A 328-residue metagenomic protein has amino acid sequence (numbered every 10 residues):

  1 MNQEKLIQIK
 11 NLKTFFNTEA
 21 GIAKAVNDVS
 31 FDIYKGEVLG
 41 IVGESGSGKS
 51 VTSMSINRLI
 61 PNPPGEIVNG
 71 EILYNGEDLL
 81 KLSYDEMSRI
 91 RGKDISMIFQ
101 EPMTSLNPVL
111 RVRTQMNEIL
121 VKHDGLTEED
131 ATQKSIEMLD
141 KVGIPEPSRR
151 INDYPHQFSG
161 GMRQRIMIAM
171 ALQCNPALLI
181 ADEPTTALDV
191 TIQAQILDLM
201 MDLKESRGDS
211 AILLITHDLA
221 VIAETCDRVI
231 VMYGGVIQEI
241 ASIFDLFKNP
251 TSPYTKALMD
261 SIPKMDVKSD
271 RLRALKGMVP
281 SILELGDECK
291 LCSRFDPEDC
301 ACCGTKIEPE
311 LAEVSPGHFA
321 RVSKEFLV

Functional and structural regions predicted by a protein language model:
E4-K5, I22, P145-R149, I243-V328: Short catalytic/signature loops enriched in Gly
E71, D78, E129-R149, M259: Conserved ABC ATPase "signature" region
L79-S96, K122, D245-P250, I282-L285: ABC ATPase NBD coupling module
M116, I168, L179, I192 (+1 more regions): Hydrophobic anchor residue at the start of the ABC signature
Q173-A177: A short, proline-enriched helix->beta-strand linker immediately N-terminal to the Walker B motif in ABC-type P-loop
P184, L188, I192-D270: P-loop NTP-binding/switch modules centered on Walker-like glycine-rich loops
